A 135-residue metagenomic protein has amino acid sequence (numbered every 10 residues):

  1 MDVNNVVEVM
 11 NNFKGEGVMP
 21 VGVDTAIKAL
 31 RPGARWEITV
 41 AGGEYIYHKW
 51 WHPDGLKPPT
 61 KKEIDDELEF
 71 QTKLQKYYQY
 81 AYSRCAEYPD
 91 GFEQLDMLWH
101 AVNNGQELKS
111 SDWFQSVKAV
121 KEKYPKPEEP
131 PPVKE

Functional and structural regions predicted by a protein language model:
D2-E135: A preference for well-ordered globular domain cores that mediate specific macromolecular interactions or catalysis
